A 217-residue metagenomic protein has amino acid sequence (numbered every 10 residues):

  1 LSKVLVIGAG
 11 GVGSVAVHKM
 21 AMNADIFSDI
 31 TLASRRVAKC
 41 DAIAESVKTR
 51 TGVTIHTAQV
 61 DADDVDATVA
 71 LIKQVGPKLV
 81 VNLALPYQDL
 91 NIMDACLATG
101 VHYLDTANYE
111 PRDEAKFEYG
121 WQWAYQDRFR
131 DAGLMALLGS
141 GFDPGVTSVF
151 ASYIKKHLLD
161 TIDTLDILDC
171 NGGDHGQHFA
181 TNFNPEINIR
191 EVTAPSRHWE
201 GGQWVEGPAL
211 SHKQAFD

Functional and structural regions predicted by a protein language model:
V4-G11: Conserved N-terminal Rossmann-fold NAD(P)-binding element of oxidoreductases
I7, K156-D217: Active-site-lining helix/loop region of Rossmann-like oxidoreductase modules
G13-V17: N-terminal Rossmann-fold NAD(P) dinucleotide-binding loop
D29-T31: Short beta-strand element of Class I
R36-K39: Helix N-cap at the beta1-alpha1 junction of Rossmann-like dinucleotide-binding domains, i.e., the first residues
T49-D64: Rossmann-fold cofactor-recognition segment
D61-P77, A84, Q88: Conserved Rossmann-fold cofactor-binding substructure of NAD(P)-dependent oxidoreductases
A107-L134: Rossmann-fold NAD(P)-binding glycine/threonine-rich loop
